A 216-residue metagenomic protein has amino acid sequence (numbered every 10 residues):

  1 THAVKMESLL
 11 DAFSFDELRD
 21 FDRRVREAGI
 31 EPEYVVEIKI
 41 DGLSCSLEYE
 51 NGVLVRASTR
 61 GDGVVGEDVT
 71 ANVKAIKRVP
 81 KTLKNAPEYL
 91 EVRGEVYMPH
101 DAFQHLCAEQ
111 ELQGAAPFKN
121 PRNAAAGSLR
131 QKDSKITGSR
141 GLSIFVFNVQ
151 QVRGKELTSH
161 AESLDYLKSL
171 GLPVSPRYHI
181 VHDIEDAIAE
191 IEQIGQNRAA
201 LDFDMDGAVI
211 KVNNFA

Functional and structural regions predicted by a protein language model:
T1-A216: RNA/tRNA-interacting regions in translation and RNA-turnover enzymes
